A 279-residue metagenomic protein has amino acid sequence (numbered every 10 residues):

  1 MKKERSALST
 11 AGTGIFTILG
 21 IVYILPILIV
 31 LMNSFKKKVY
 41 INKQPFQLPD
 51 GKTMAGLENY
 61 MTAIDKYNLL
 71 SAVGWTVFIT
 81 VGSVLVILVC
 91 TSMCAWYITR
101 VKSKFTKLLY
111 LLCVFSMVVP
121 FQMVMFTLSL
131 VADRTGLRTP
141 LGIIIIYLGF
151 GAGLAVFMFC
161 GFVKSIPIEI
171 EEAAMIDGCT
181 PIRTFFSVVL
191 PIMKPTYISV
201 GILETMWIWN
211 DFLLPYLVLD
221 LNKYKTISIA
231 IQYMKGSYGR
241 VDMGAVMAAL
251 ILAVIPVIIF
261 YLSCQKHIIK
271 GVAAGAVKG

Functional and structural regions predicted by a protein language model:
K2-G279: A structural signal for multi-pass alpha-helical bundles of membrane permease subunits that mediate small-molecule
